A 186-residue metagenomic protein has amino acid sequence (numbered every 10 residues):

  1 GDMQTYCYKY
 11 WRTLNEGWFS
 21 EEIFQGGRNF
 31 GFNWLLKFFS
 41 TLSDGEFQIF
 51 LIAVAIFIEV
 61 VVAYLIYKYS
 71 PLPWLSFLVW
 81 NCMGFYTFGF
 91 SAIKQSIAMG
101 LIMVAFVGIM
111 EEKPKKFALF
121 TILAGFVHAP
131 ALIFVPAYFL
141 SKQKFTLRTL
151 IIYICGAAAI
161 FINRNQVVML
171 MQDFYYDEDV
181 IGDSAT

Functional and structural regions predicted by a protein language model:
Q4-C7, F19, K142-T186: Alpha-helical transmembrane segments and terminal signal-anchor/GPI-anchor hydrophobic tails, characterized by long
Q4-N15, F19-D44: Short hydrophobic/aromatic helix or loop-helix immediately within or flanking a transmembrane segment in polytopic
F30, L42-F57: Loop-to-helix entry region of an early transmembrane alpha helix in multi-pass inner-membrane enzymes
A53-F57, S96-L101, V127-L132, P136: Membrane-embedded alpha-helical segments of multi-pass membrane proteins, especially the transmembrane helices
A63-M83: Transmembrane-helix signature of polytopic, membrane-embedded enzymes that assemble or transfer cell-envelope glycans
F90-S96: Short acidic/glycine- and proline-prone juxtamembrane loop motifs at membrane-interface regions of multi-pass membrane
I102-K116: Membrane-interface transmembrane helices that cradle and orient dolichyl/undecaprenyl
F117-L119, P130-S141, I152: Transmembrane-embedded, aromatic-rich helix segments that form part of the hydrophobic channel/pocket engaging
